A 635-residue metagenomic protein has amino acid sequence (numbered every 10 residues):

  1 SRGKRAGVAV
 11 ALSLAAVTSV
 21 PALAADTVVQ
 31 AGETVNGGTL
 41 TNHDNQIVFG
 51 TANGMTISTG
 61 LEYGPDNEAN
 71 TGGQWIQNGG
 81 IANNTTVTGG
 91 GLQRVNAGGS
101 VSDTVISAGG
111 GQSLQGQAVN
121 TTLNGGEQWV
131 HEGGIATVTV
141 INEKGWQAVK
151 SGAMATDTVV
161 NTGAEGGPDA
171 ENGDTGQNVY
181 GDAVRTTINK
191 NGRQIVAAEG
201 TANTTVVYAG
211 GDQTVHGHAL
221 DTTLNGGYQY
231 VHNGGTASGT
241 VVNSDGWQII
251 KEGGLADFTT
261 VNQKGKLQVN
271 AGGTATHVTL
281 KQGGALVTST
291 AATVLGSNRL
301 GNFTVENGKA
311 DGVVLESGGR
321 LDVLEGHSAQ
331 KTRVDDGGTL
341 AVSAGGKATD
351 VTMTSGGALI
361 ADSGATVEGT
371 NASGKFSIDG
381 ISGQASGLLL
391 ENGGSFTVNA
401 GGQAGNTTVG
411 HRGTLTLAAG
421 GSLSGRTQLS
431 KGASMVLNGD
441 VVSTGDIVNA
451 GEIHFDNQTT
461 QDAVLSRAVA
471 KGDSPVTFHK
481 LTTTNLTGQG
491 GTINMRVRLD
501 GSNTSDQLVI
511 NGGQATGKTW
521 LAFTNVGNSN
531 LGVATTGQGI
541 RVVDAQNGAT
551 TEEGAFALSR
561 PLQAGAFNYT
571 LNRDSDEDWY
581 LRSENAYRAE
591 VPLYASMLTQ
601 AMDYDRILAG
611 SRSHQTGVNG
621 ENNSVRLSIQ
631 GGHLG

Functional and structural regions predicted by a protein language model:
S1-V8, L12-A25, T482-G635: Secretion/assembly modules of Gram-negative surface proteins
A11-I47, T51, M55, G60 (+7 more regions): N-terminal domain-start segments of secreted/luminal proteins
S13, T18-D26, Q282, V287-N302 (+1 more regions): Low-complexity repetitive segments in secreted/extracellular proteins
V35, L40, Q46-V48, A52-I57 (+38 more regions): Fold-core signature of tandem repeat domains
E62-N70, E165-G176, A463-A470: Intrinsically disordered, low-complexity Ser/Thr- and acidic-rich flexible linkers and loops, especially at boundaries
A108, G173-G176, A209, K266 (+5 more regions): Short, hydrophobic/aromatic-rich segments at coil-to-beta transitions
G200, G235, G273, H327 (+13 more regions): A broadly conserved detector of short glycine/acidic/proline-rich loop/turn motifs that flank catalytic sites and bind
F376, G383, N392, F396-T397 (+1 more regions): Extracellular beta-strand/loop-rich repeat segments of large surface/secreted proteins
